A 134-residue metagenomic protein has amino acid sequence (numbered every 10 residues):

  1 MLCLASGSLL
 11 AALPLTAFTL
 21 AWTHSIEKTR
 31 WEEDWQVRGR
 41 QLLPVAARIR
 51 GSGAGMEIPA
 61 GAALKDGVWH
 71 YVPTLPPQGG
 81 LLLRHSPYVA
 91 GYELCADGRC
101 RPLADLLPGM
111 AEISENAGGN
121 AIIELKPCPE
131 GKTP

Functional and structural regions predicted by a protein language model:
M1-G7: Short N-terminal edge-element motif at the start of the domain
L4, R50-S52, L64, C95: Generic detector of intrinsically disordered, low-complexity, polar/charged segments
G7-P59: N-terminal secretory signal peptides
I58-P134: Mature, soluble, non-transmembrane domains
